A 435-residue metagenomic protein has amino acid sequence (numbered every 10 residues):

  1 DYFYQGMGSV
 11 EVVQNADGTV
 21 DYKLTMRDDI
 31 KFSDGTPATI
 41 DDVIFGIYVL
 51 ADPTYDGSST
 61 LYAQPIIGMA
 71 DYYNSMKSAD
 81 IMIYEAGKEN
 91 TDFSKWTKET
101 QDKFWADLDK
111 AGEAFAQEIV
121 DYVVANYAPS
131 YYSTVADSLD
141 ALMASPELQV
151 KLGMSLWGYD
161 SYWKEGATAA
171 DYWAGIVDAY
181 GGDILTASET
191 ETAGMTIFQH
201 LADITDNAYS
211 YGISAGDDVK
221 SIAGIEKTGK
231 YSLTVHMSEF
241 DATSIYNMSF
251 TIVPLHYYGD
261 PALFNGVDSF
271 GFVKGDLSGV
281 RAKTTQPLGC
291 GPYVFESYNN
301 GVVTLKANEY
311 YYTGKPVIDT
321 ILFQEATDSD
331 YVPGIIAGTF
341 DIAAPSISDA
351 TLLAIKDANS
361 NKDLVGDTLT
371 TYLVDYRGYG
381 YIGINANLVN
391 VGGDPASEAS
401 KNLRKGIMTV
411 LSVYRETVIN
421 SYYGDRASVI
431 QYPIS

Functional and structural regions predicted by a protein language model:
D1-V12: Protein kinase glycine-rich loop
V10-H200, G334, A396-G406: Aromatic- and charge-enriched surface segment that lines or borders ligand/interaction sites
N15-S33, Y48, Y246, L373-P395 (+3 more regions): Periplasmic solute-binding protein
M26-D34, S221-A223, R281-K283, G291 (+3 more regions): Second-shell loop/turn segments in exported
D41-V49, A223, K306, D319 (+6 more regions): Solvent-exposed, polar/charged alpha-helical surfaces in well-ordered, non-transmembrane soluble domains, broadly
P53-T54, D394-S435: Periplasmic-binding protein-like
D183-S232, H236-A242, S249-P316, T320 (+1 more regions): Gly/Pro-rich hinge or "lid" segments in bacterial periplasmic/extracellular proteins
E296-K306, L322-N390, Y414, N420-S421 (+1 more regions): Extracellular/periplasmic solute-recognition and catalytic clefts
